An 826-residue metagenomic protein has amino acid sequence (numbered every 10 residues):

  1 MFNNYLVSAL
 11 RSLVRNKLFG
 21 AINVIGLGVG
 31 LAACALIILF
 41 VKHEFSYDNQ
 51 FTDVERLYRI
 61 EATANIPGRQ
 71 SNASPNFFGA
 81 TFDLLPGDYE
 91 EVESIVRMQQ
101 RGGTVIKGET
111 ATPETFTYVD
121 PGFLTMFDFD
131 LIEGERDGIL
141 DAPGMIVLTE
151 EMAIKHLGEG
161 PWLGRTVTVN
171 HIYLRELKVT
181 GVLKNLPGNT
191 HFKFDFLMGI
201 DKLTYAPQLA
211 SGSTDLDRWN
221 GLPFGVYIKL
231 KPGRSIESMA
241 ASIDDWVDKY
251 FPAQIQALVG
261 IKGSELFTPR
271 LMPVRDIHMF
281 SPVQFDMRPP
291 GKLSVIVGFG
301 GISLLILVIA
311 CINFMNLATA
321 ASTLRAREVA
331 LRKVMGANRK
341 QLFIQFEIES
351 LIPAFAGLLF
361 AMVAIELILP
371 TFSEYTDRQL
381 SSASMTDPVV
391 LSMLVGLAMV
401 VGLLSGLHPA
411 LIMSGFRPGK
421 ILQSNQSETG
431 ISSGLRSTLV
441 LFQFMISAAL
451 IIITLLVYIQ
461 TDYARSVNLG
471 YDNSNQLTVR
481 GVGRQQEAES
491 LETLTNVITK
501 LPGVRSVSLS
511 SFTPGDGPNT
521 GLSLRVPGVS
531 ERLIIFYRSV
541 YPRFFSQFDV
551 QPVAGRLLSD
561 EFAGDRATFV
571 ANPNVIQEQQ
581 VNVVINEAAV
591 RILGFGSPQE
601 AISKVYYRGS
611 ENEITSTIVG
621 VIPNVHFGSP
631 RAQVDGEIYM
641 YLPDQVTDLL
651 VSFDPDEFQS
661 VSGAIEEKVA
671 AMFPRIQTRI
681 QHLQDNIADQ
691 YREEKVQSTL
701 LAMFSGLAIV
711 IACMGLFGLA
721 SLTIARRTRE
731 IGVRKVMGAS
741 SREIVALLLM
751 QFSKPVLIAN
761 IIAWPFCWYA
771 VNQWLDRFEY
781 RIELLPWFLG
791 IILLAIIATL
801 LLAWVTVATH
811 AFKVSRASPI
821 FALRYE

Functional and structural regions predicted by a protein language model:
M1-A21, F285-R288, L317-L351, F355 (+3 more regions): Alpha-helical transmembrane segments of integral membrane proteins
M1-R11, R15, F19, F51 (+7 more regions): Membrane-helix entry/capping segments
R15-V41, G291-R327, A354-F355, L435-Q460 (+3 more regions): Hydrophobic alpha-helical transmembrane segments of multi-pass inner-membrane transport and secretion
N16, A310-I352, G715-S753, H810 (+1 more regions): Interfacial "coupling" helices/loops that link adjacent transmembrane helices in transporter permeases
A32, L36-L39, R270, L351-P418 (+2 more regions): Small-residue-rich transmembrane alpha-helices
A35, K42-N65, E90, D130 (+6 more regions): Membrane-proximal juxtamembrane linkers immediately C-terminal to transmembrane helices
E44, Y58-T115, G122, E151-E159 (+4 more regions): Hydrophobic, regular-secondary-structure patches
D120-E133, I146-G291, T495-E693: Mid-to-C-terminal secondary-structure elements that act as membrane-proximal/extracytoplasmic interface segments
